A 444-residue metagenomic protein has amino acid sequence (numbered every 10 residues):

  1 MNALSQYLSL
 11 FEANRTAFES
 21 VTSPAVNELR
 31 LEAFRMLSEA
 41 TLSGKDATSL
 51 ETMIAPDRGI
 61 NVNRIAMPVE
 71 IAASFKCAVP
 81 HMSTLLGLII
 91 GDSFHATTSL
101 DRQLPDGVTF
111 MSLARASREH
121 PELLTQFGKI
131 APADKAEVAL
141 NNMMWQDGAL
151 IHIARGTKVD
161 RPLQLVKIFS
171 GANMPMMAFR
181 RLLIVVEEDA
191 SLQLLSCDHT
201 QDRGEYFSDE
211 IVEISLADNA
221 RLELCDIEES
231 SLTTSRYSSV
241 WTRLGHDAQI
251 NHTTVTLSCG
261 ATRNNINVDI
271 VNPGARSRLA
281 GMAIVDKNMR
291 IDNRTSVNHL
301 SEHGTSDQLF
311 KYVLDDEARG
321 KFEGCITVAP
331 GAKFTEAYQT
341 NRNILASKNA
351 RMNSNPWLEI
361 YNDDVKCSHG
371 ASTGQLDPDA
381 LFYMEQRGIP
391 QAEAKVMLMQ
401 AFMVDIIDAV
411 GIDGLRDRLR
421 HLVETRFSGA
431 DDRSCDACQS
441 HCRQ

Functional and structural regions predicted by a protein language model:
M1-A139, L309, D315: N-terminal amphipathic, basic helical "cap/leader" segment at the start of enzyme domains
D106-T109, A116-I389, M403, I407-C438 (+1 more regions): Conserved beta-strand/loop scaffold segments within soluble protein domains that form the structured core and edges
